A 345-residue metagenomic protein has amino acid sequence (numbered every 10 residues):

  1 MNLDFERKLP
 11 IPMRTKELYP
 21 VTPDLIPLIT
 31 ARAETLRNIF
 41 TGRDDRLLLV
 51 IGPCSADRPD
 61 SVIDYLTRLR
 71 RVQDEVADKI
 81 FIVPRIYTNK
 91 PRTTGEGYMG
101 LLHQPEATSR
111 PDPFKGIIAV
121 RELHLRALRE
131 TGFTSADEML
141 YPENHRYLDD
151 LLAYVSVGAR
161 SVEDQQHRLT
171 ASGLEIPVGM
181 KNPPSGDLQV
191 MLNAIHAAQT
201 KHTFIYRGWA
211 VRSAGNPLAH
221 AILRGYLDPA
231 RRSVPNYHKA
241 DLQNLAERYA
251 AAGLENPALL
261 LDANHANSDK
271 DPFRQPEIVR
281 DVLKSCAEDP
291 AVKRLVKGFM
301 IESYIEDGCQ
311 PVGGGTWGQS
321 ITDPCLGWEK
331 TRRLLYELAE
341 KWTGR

Functional and structural regions predicted by a protein language model:
M1-T41: N- or domain-start disorder-to-order transition segments that initiate the globular core
R7, L66, K79-N244, H265-K270 (+5 more regions): Active-site-facing alpha/beta catalytic cores
F40-R43, R70-A77, R126-E130, S213 (+1 more regions): Acidic (Asp/Glu)-rich catalytic clusters
L48-S61, D323: Conserved phosphate/anionic-ligand binding catalytic regions in large, soluble enzymes, centered on
G52, L261, G327: Conserved, mostly hydrophobic/aromatic
C54-D57, N256, N264-K270: Short acidic, Gly/Ser-rich segments with clustered Asp/Glu that frequently serve as metal-coordination loops in enzyme
Y304-G344: Internal helix-turn-beta structural module
